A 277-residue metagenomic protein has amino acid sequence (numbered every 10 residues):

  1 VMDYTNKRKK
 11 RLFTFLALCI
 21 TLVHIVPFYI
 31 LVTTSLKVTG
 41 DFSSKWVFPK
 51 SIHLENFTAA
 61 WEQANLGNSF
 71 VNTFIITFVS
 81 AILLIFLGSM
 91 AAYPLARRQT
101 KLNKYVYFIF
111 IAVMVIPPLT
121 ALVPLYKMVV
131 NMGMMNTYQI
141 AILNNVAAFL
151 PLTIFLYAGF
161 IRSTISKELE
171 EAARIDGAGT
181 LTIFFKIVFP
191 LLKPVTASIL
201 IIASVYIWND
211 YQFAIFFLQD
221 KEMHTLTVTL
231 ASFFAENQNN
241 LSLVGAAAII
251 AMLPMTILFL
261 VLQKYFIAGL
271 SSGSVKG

Functional and structural regions predicted by a protein language model:
D3-T5, K9-G277: A structural signal for multi-pass alpha-helical bundles of membrane permease subunits that mediate small-molecule
